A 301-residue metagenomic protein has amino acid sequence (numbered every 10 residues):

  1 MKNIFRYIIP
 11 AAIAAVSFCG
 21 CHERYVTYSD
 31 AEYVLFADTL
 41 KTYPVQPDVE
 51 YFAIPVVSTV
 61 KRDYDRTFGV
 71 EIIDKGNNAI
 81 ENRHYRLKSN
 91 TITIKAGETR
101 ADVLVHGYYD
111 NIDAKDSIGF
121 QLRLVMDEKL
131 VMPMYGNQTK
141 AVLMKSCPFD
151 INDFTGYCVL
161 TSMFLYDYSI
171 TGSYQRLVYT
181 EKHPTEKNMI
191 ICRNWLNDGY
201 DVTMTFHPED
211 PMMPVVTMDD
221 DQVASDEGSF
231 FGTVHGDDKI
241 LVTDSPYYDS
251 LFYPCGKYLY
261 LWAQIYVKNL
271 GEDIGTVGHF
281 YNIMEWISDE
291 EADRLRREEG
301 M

Functional and structural regions predicted by a protein language model:
M1, F120-L122, F280: Intrinsically disordered, low-complexity peptide-like regions
M1-H22: Sec-dependent bacterial lipoprotein signal peptides
C21-T161, D293-M301: Acidic/polar, low-complexity intrinsically disordered N-terminal segments immediately downstream of a Sec signal
S146-M301: Ser/Thr/Gly/Pro-rich, low-complexity flexible regions
